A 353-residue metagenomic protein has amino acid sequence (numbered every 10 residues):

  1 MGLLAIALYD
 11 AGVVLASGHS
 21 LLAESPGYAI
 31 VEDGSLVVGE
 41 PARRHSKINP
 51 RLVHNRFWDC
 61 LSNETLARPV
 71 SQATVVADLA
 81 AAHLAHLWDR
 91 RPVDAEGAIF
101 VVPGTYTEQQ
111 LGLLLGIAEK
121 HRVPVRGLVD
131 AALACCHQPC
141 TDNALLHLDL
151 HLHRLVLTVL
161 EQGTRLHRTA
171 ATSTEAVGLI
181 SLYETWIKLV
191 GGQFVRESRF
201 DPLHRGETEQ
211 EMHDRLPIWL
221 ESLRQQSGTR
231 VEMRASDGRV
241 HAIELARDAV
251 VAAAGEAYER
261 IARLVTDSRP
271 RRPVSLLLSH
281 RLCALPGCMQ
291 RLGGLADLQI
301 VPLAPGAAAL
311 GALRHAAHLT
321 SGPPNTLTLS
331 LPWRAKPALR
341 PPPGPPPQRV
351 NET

Functional and structural regions predicted by a protein language model:
M1, R122-H151, G311-H318: Conserved phosphate-binding catalytic cores of ATP/NTP-utilizing and phosphoryl-transfer enzymes
M1-E32, Q138-T169, W186, R224-T229: Gly/Thr-rich phosphate-binding beta-strand-loop-beta motif of the actin/hexokinase/Hsp70
A11-V101, L223-S227, V231: Conserved phosphate-binding loops in N-terminal lobes of ATP-dependent enzymes of the actin/Hsp70/sugar-kinase
V75-T141: Active-site neighborhood for divalent-cation/phosphate handling
V93-G104, L203, E207, L264-L282: Short glycine-rich phosphate-binding loop at a beta-alpha junction
E161-L245, H280: Phosphate-binding glycine-rich/basic clefts of nucleotide- and phosphate-handling proteins, predominantly
S222-P347: Helical "lid/coupling" subdomains associated with nucleotide-phosphate turnover
P347-T353: C-terminal accessory/binding modules appended to enzymatic or scaffolding proteins
